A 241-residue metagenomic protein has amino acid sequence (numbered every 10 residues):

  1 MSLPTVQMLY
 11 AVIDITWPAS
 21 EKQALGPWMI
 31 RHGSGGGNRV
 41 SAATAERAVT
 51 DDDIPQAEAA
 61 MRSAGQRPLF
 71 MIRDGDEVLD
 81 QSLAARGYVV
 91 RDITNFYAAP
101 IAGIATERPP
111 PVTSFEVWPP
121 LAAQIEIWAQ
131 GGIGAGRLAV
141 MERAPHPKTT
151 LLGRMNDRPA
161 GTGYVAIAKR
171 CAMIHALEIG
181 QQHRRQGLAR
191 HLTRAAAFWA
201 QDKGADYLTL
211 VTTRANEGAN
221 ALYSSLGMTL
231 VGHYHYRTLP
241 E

Functional and structural regions predicted by a protein language model:
M1-A64, D80: N-terminal charged segments
G36-A43, R91, I167-H175, R184: A conserved beta-turn-beta hairpin within the catalytic core of GNAT-like acetyltransferases that forms part
E46-A123, R237-T238: Acyl-donor-binding surface of acyltransferase catalytic domains
T50-E58, A176-I179, R185-F198, D202 (+1 more regions): Conserved acetyl-CoA-binding loop-helix of GNAT-fold acetyltransferases
A64-R73, A200-T212: Conserved GNAT acetyl-CoA-binding A-motif
M71-V78, Q181, L210-N220, R237-E241: Conserved beta-strand-loop-alpha-helix junction that forms the acyl-donor binding cleft
E77-V90, Q186, R190, R214-H233: Conserved active-site alpha-helix within GNAT-family acetyltransferase domains
G136-Q181: A conserved beta-strand-loop-helix scaffold within acyl/acetyltransferase catalytic domains
